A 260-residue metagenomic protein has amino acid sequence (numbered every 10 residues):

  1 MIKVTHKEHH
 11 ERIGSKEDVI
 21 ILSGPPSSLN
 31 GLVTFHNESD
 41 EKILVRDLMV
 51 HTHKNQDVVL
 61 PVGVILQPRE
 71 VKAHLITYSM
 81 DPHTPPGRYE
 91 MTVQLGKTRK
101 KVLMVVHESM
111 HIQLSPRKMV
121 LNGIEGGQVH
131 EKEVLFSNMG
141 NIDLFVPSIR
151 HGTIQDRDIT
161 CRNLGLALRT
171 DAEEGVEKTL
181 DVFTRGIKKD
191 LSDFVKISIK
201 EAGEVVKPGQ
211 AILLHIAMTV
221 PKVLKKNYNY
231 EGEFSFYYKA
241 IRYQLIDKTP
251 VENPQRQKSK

Functional and structural regions predicted by a protein language model:
M1-D40, S109-D143, I149, R256: Beta-sheet-dominated interaction scaffolds and their linkers
I2-E17, H36-I76, N141-I212, I216: Surface-exposed binding patches on compact interaction domains or structured appendages
P25, P68, P85-P86, G126 (+2 more regions): Surface-exposed loops/turns
G31-H36, I76, Y89-L95, E131-S137 (+2 more regions): Buried hydrophobic-core signal for structured, non-transmembrane domains
N37-S39, T52, M80-P82, L95-K97 (+5 more regions): Beta-strand elements of well-folded, non-transmembrane domains
G63-G96: Extended, hydrophobic interaction surfaces within ordered domains
I76-P85, K188-D190, I216-K226: Extracellular/luminal low-complexity segments enriched in Ser/Thr/Pro
H83-S109, K222-Q257: Terminal connector regions
